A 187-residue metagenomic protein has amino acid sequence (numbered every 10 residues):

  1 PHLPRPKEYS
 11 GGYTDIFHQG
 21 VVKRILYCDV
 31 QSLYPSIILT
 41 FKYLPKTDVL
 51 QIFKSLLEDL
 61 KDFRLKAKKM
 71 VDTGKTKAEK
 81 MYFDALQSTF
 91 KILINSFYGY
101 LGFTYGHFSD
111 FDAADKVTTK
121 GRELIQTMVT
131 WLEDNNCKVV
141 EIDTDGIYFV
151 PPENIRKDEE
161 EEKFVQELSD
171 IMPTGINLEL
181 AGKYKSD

Functional and structural regions predicted by a protein language model:
P1-D187: Conserved acidic
